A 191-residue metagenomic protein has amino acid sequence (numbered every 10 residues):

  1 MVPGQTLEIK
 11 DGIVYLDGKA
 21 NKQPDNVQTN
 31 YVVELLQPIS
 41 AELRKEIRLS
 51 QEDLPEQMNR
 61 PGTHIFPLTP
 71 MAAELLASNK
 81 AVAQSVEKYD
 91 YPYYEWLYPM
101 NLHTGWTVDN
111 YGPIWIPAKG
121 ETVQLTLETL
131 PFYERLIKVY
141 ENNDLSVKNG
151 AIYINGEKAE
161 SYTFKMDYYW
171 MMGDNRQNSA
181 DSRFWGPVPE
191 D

Functional and structural regions predicted by a protein language model:
V2-D191: Extended hydrophobic leader/signal-anchor segments used for secretion and membrane insertion
